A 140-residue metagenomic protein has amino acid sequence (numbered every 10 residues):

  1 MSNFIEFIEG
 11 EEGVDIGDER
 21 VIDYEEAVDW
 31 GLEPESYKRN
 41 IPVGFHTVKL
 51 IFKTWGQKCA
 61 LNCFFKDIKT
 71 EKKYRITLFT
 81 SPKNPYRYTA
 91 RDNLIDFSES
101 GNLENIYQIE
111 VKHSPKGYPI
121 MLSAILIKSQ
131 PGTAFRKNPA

Functional and structural regions predicted by a protein language model:
M1-A140: Short beta-rich binding modules
